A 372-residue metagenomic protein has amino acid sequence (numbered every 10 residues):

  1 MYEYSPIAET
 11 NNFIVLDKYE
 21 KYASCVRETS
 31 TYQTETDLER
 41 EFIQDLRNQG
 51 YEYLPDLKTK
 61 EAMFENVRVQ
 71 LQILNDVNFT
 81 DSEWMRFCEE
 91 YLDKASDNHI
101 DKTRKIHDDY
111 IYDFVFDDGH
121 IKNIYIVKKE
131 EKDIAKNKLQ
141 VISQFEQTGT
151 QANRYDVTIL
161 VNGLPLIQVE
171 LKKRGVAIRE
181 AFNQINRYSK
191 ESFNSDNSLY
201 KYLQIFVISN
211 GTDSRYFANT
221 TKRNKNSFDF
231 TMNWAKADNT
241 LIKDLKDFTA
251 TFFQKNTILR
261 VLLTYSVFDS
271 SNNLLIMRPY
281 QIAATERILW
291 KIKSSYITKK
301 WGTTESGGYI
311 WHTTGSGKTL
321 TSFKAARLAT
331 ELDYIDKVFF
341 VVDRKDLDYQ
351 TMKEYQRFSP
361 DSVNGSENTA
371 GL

Functional and structural regions predicted by a protein language model:
M1-V342, D346-S362: ATP-dependent helicase/translocase motor core
A370-L372: Conserved motor-coupling elements within RecA-like helicase/translocase cores
